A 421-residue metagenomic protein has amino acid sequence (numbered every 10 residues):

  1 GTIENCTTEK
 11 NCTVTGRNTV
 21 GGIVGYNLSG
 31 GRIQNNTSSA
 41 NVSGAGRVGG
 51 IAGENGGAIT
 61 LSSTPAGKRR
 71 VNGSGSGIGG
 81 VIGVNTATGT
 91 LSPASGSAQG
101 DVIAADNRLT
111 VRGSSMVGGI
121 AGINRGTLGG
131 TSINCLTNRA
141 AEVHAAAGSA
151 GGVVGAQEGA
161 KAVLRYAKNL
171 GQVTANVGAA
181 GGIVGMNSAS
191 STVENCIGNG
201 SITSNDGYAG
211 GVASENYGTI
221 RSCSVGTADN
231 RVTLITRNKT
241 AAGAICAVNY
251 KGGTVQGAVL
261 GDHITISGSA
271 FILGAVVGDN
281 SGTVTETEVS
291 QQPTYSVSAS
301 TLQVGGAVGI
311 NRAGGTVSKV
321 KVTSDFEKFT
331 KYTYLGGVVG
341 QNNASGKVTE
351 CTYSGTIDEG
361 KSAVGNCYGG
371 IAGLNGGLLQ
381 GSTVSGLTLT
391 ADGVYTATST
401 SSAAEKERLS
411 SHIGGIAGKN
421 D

Functional and structural regions predicted by a protein language model:
G1-D421: Predominantly extracellular/luminal carbohydrate-interaction, adhesion, and secreted-enzyme modules that are
